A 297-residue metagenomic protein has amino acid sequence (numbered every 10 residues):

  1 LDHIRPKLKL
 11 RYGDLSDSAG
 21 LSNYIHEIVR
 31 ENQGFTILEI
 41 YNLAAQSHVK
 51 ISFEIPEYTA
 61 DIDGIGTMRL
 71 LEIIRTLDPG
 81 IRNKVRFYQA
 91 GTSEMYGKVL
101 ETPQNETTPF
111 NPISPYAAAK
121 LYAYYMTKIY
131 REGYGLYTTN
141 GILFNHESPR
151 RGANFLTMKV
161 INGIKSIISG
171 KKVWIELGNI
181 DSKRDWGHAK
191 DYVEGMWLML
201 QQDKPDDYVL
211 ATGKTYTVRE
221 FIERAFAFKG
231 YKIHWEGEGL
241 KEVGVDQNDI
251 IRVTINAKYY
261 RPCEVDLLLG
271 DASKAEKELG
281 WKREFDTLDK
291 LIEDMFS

Functional and structural regions predicted by a protein language model:
L1-H146, K190, L200, L267 (+1 more regions): N-terminal Rossmann-like NAD(P)+-binding domain of SDR-like oxidoreductases, especially those catalyzing
G13-S16, R69, A153-S297: C-terminal substrate-binding subdomain of Rossmann-fold SDR/epimerase-dehydratase oxidoreductases
Y96-K98, P149-R151, T217-R219: A short beta-to-alpha transition loop/helix N-cap that caps and shapes the active-site region
